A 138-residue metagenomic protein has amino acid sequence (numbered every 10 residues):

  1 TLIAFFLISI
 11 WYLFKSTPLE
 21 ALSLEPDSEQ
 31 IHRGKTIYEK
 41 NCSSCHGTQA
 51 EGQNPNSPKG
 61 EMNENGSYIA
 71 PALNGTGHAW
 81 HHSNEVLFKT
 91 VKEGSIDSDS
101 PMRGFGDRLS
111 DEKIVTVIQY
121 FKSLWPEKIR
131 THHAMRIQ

Functional and structural regions predicted by a protein language model:
T1-W11: Hydrophobic membrane-insertion alpha-helices, especially the h-region of bacterial N-terminal signal peptides
Y12-I37, Q53, T131-H132: Electrostatic cytochrome c docking/interface patches
L19-E20, R103-F105, M135-I137: Short linear capping/connector segments at secondary-structure termini
D27-G52, S57-N65, L87: Sequence/structural segment immediately N-terminal to covalent heme-attachment motifs in c-type and related
H32-K40, H82-V86, D111, A134-I137: Sequence context surrounding c-type heme c attachment/ligation sites in exported
N41, G47, K128-I129, A134-Q138: N-terminal secretory signal sequences
E51, S100, S123-H132: Inter-heme linker and motif-flanking segments adjacent to c-type heme-binding CXXCH motifs in c-type cytochromes
K59-L124: Extracytoplasmic electron-transfer domains, predominantly the class I c-type cytochrome c fold
